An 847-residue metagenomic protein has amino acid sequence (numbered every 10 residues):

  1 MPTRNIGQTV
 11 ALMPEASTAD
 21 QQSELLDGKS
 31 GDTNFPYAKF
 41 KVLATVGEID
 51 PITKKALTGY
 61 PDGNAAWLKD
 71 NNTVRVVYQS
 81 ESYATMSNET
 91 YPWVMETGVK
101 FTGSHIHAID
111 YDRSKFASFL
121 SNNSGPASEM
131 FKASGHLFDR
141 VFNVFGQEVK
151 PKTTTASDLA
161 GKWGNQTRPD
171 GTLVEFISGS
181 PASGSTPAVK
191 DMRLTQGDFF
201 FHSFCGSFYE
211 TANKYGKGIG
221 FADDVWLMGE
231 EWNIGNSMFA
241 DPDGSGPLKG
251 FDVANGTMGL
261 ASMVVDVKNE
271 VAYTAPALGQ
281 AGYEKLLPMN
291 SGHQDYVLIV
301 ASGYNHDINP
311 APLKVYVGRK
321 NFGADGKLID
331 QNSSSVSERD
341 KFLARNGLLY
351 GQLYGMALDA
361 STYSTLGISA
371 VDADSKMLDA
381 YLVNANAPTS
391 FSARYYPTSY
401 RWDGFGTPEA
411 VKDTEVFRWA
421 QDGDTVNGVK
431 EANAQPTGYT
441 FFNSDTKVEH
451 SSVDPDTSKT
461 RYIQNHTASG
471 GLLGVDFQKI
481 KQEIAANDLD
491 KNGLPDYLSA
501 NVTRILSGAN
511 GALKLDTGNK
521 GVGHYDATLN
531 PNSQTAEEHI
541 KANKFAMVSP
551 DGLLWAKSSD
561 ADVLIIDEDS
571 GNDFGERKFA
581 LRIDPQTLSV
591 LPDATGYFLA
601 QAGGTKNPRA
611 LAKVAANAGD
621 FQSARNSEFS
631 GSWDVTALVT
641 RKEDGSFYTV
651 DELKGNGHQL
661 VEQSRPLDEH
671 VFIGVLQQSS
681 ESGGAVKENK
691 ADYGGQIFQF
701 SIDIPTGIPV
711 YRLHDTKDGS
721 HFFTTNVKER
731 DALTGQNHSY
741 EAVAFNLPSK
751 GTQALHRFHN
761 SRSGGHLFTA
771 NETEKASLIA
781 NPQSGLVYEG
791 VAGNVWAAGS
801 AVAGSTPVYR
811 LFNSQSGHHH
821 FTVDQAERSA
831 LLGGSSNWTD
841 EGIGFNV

Functional and structural regions predicted by a protein language model:
P2-P705: Conserved small-residue
T706-V847: Extracellular glycan-binding segments that recognize GlcNAc-based cell-wall polysaccharides
